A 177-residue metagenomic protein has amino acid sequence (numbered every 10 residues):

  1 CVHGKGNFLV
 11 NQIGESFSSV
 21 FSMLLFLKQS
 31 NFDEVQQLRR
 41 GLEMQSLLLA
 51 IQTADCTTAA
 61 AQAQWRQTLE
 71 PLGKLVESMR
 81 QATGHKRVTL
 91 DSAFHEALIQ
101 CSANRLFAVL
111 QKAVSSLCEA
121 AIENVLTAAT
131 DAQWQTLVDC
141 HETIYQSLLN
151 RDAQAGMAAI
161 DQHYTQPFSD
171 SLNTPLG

Functional and structural regions predicted by a protein language model:
C1-L42, L48, Q52, L176-G177: Short linear motifs at protein or domain termini
E34, L38, L42, Q64 (+7 more regions): Residue-level detector of well-ordered alpha-helical segments, enriched for hydrophobic/aromatic packing positions
T57-Q81: Amphipathic alpha-helical segments enriched in hydrophobic/aromatic residues interleaved with Lys/Arg
L69-V76, T89, S115-G177: C-terminal all-alpha effector/ligand-binding and dimerization domain of prokaryotic HTH-type transcriptional repressors
L98: Short basic (Lys/Arg) and small-residue
A103-R105, R151-D152: Short loop-to-helix capping motifs
